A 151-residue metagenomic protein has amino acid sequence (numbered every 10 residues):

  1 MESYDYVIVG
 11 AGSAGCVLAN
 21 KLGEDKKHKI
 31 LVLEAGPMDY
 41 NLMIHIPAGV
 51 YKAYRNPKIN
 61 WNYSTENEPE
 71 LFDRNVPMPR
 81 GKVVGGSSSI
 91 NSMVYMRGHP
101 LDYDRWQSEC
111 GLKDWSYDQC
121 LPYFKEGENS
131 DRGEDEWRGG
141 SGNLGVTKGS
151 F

Functional and structural regions predicted by a protein language model:
M1-F151: N-terminal redox-cofactor-binding region of secreted/periplasmic oxidoreductases
